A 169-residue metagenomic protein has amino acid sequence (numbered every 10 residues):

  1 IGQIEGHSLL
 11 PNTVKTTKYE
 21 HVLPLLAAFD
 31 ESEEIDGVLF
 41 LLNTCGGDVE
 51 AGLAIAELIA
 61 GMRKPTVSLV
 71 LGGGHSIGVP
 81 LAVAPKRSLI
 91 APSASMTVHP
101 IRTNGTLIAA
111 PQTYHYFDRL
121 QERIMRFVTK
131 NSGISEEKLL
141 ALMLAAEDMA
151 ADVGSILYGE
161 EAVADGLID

Functional and structural regions predicted by a protein language model:
I1-D169: Terminal-region recognition feature
